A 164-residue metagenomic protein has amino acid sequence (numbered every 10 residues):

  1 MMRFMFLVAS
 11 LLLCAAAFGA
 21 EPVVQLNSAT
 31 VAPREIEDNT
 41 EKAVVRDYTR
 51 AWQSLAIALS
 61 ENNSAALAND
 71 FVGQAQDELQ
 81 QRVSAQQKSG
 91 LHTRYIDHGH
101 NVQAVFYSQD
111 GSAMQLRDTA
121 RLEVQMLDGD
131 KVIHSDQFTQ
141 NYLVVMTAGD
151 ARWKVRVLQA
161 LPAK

Functional and structural regions predicted by a protein language model:
M1-M5: Positively charged n-region of N-terminal signal peptides that target proteins for export
C14-A15: N-terminal signal peptide c-region/cleavage motif recognized by signal peptidases
G19-G73: Short, low-complexity N-terminal intrinsically disordered segments enriched in polar/charged residues
E35-N39, S64-Q109: Short solvent-exposed beta->alpha transition segments
R50, H98, Q137-T139: Short solvent-exposed loop/turn micro-motifs enriched in small/polar/acidic residues
W52, A75, L122-V124: Residue-level detector of secondary-structure transition/capping positions
G111-K164: Exposed beta-sheet edge and beta->alpha loop/turn motif
